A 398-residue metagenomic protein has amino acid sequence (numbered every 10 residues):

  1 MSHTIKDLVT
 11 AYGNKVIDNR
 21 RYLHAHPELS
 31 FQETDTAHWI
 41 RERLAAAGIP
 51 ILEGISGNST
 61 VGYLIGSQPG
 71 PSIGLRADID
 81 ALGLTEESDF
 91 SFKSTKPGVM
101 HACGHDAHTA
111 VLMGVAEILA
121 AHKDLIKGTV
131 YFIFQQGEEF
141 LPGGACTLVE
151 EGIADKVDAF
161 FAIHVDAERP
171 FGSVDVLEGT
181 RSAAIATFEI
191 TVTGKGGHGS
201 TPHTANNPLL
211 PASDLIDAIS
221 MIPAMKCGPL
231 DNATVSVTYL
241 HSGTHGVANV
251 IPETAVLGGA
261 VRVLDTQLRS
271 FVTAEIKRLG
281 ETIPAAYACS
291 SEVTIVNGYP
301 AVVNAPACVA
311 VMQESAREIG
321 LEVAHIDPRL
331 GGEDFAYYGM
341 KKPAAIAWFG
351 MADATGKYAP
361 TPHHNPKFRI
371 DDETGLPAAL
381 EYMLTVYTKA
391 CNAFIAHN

Functional and structural regions predicted by a protein language model:
S2-H101, D106, A110-I126: Acidic/His- and Gly-rich active-site-bordering loop/insert found across diverse amide/peptide-bond hydrolases
E28, D78-D80, G137-E139, D166 (+2 more regions): Active-site beta-loop-alpha junctions enriched in small/polar residues
L52-G54, A77, F132-F134, F161-I163 (+1 more regions): General beta-strand structural signal in soluble alpha/beta enzymes
T60-V61, L82-L84, S88-M100, D106-A107 (+3 more regions): Histidine/acidic-residue-rich, glycine-tolerant segments that coordinate divalent metal ions
G74-R76, T85, F188, I346-M351: Non-cysteine beta-strand/loop elements that form the S-adenosyl-L-methionine
S213-N398: Metal-dependent amide/peptide-bond hydrolase catalytic core, centered on the "pita-bread" metallohydrolase fold
